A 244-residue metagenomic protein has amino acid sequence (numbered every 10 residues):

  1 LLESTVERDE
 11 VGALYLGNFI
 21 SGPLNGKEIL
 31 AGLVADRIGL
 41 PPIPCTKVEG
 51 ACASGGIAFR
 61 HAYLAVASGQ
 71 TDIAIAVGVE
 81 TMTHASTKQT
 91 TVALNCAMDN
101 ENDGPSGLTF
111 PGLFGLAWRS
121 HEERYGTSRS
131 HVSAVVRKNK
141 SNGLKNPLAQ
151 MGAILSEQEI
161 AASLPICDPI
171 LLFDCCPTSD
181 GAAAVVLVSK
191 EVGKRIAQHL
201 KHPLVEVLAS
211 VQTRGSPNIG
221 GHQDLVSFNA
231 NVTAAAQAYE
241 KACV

Functional and structural regions predicted by a protein language model:
L1-G12, H121-G126, A234-V244: Phosphate/pyrophosphate-binding loops at sites that engage ATP/ADP/AMP, CoA/4′-phosphopantetheine, polyphosphate
R8-N18, P44-G50, A74-G78, S130-R137 (+2 more regions): Beta-strand segments within the central parallel beta-sheet cores of soluble alpha/beta enzyme folds
E10, Y15, S21-G22, I29 (+7 more regions): Metallocofactor- and cofactor-centric catalytic cores in central/energy metabolism, strongly enriched
V11-L14, G55, A62, V132 (+2 more regions): Buried hydrophobic positions in well-ordered alpha/beta secondary-structure cores of metabolic enzymes
I20-V77, T81-L113, M151-P177, T213 (+1 more regions): Conserved catalytic cysteine-centered active-site region of acyl-thioester-dependent Claisen-condensing enzymes
L33, R37, H61, A65 (+6 more regions): Alpha-helical scaffold segments in soluble metabolic enzymes
N100, R124, S133-R137, P165-E240: Condensing-enzyme catalytic core mediating Claisen C-C bond formation in acyl metabolism
G107-S156: N-terminal leader/propeptide and maturation segments of large enzyme subunits in energy/redox metabolism and hydrolases
